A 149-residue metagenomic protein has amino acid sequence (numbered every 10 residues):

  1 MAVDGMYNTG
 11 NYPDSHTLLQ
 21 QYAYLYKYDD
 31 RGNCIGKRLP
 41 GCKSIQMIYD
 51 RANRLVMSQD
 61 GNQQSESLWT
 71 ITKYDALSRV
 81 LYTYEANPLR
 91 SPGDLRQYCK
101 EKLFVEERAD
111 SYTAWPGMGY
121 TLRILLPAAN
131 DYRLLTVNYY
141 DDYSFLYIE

Functional and structural regions predicted by a protein language model:
M1-E149: Beta-strand elements of repeat-based all-beta scaffolds
